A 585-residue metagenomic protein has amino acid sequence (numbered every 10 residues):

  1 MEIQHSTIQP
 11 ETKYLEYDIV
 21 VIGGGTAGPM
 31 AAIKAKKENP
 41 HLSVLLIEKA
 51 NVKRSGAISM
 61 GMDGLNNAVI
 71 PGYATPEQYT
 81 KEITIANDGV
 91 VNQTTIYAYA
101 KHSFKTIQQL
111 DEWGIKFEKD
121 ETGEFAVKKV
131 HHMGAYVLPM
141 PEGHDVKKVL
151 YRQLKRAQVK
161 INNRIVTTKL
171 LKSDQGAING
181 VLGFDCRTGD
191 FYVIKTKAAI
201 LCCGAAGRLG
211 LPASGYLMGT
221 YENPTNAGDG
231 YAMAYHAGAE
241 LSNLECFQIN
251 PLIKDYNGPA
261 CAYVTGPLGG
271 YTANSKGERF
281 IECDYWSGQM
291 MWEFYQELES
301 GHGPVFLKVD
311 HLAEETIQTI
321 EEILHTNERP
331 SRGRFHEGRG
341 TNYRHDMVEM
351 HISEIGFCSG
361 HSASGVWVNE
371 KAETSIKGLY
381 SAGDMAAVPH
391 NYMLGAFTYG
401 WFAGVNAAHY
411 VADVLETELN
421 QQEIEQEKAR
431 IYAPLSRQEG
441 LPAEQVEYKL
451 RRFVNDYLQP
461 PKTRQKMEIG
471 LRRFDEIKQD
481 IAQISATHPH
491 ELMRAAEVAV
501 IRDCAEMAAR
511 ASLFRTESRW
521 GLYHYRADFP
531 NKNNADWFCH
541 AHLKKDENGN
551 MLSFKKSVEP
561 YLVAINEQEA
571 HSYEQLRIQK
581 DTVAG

Functional and structural regions predicted by a protein language model:
E11-A27: Beta1/beta-strand and adjacent pyrophosphate-binding region of the FAD-binding site in flavoprotein oxidoreductases
Y14-Y17, R187-A198, S375: Core beta-strand elements of the Rossmann-like FAD/NAD(P) dinucleotide-binding domain in flavoenzyme oxidoreductases
K37-M60: Glycine-rich FAD pyrophosphate-binding loop
N66-Y99: Glycine-rich active-site loop/strand segments that organize a redox cofactor
F104, E112-T168, N243-Y392, D456-G585: Mobile, glycine/GP-rich and aromatic-enriched active-site lid/loop segments adjacent to catalytic centers
P141-K169, S173-I178, L182-V193, Y231 (+1 more regions): Helical element adjacent to the flavin cofactor pocket in flavoenzyme catalytic cores
L201-P259, M393-N406: Glycine-rich loop(s) and the adjacent beta-strand/alpha-helix scaffold that form part
A412-E491: Long, amphipathic alpha-helical stalk/connector segments used for oligomerization, subunit docking, or mechanical
